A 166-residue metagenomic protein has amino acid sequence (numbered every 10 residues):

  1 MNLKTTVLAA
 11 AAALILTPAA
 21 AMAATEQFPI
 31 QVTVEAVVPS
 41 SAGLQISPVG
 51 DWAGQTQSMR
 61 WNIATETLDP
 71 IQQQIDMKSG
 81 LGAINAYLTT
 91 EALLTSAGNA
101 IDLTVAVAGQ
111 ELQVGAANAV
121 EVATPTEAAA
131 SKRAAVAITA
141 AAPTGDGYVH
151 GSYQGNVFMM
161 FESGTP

Functional and structural regions predicted by a protein language model:
M1-L8: Bacterial N-terminal signal peptides that target proteins for export
A10-L14: Single-pass alpha-helical transmembrane signal-anchor segments
L16-A20: N-terminal signal peptide c-region/cleavage motif recognized by signal peptidases
M22-A97, A130-P166: N-terminal small/polar-rich segments of proteins
S96-I101, T124-T126: A short, polar/proline- and glycine-enriched secondary-structure boundary/capping micro-motif
A100-Q110: Short, surface-exposed beta-strand/strand-loop-strand elements in extracellular ectodomains
Q110-V114, V120: Mature, soluble, non-transmembrane domains
N118-S131: An anionic, turn-rich surface loop/hairpin at beta-sheet edges that serves as a generic interaction/coordination patch
